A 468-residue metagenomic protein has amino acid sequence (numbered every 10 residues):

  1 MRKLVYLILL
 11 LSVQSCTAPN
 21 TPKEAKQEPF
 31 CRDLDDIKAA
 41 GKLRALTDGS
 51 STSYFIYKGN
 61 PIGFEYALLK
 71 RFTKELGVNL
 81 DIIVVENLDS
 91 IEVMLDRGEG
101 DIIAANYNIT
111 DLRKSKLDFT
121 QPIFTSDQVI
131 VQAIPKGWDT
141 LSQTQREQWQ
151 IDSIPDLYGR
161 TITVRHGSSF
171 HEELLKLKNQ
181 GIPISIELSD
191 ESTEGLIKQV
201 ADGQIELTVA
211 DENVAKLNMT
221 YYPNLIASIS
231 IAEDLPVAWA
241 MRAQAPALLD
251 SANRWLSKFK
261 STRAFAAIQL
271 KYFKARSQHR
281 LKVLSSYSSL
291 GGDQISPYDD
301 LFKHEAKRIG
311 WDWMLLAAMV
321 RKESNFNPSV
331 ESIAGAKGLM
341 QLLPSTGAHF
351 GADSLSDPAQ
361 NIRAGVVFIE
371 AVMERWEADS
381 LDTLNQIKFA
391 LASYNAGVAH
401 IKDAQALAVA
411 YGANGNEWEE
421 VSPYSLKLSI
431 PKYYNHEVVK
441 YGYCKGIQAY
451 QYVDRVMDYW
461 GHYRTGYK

Functional and structural regions predicted by a protein language model:
A18-S115, E187-D190, K198, A252: Extracytoplasmic small-molecule ligand-binding "clamshell" domains of the periplasmic binding protein/Venus flytrap
N20-E28, L34, Y66-E75, Q132-S169 (+4 more regions): Extended ligand-binding regions for polar small-molecule ligands
R44-S53, K58-K74, T125, I130-I184 (+3 more regions): Bilobed "Venus flytrap"/periplasmic-binding protein-like clamshell domains and structurally analogous long
G49, P122-D139, E212, K216-R254 (+2 more regions): Periplasmic-binding protein-like
D89, V93, A105-K116, E173-L177 (+3 more regions): A ligand-binding cleft/hinge motif common to bilobed small-molecule-binding domains
R276-N325, A359, W376-S380, K468: Export/targeting segments at the very N-terminus of extracytoplasmic proteins
S329-D353, Q360-A371, V456: Substrate-binding/active-site groove segments that recognize and process beta-1,4-linked N-acetyl-hexosamine
A390-Y463: Catalytic and substrate-binding regions of cell-wall glycan-acting enzymes that process beta-1,4-linked
